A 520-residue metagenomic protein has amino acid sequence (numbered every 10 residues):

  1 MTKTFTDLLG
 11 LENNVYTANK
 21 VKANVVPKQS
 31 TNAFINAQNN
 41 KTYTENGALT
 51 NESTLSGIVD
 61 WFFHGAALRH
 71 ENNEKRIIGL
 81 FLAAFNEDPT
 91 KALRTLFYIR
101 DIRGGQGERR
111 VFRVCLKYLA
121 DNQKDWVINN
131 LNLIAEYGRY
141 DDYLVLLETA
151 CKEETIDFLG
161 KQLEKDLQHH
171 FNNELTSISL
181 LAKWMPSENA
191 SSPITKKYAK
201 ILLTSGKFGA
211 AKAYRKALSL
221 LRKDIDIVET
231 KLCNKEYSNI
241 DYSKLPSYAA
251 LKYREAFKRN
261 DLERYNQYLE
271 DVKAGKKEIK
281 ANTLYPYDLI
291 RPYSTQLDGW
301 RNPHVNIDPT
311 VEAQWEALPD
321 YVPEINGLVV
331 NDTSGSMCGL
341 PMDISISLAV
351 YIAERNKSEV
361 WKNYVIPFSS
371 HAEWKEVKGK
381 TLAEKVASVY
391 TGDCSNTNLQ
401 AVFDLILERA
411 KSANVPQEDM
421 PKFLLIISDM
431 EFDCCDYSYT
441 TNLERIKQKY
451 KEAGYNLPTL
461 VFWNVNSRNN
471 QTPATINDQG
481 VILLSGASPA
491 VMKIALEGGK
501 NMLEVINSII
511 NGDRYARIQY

Functional and structural regions predicted by a protein language model:
T2-I344, E354-Y520: Long lumenal/extracellular ectodomains of secretory and single-pass membrane proteins
